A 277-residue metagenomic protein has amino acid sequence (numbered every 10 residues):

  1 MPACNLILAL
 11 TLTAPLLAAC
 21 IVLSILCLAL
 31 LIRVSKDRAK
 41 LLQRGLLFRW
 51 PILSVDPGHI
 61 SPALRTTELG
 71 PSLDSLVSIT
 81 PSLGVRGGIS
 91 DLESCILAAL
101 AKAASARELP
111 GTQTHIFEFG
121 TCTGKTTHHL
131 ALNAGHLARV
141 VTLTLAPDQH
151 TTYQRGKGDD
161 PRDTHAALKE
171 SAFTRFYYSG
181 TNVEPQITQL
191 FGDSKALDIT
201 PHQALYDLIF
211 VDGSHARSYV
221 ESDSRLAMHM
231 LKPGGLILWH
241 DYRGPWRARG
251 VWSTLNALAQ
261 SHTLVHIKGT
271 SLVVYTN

Functional and structural regions predicted by a protein language model:
C4, L8-G45: Long, hydrophobic or amphipathic alpha-helical segments
C4-L8, F48, I52-V55, L132 (+1 more regions): Hydrophobic transmembrane signal anchors and adjacent membrane-proximal interface regions, especially in viral
R38-S75: N-terminal topogenic membrane-targeting module
I60-L64, E68-G88, S94, A98-N277: S-adenosylmethionine/decaboxylated-SAM
